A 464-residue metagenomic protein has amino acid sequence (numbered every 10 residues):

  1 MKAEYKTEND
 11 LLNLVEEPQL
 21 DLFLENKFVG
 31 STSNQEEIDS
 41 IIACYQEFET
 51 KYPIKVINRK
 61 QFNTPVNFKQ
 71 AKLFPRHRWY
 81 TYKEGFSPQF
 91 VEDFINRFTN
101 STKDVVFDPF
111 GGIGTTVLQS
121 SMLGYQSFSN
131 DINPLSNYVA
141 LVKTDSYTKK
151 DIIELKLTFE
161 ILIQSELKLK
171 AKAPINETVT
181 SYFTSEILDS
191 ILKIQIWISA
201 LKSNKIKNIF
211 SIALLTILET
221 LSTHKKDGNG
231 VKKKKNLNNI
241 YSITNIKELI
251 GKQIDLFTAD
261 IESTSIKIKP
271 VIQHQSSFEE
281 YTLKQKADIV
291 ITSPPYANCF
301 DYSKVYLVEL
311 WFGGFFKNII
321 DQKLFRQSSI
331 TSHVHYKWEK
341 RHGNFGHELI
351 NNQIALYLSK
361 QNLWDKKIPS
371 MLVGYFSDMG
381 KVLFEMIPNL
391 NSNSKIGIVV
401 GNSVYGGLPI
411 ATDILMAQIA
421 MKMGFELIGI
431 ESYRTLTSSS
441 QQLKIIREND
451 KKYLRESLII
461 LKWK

Functional and structural regions predicted by a protein language model:
M1-Q35, R97-S101, L118, M122-L123 (+2 more regions): Non-catalytic nucleic-acid substrate-recognition regions in nucleic-acid-modifying enzymes
K2-N100: S-adenosyl-L-methionine
S87, F94-S165, K252-T264, K269-Q285 (+5 more regions): Conserved S-adenosyl-L-methionine
S87-F90, S190, I194, Q253 (+2 more regions): Alpha-helical packing segments of well-folded alpha/beta enzyme cores
L188-T292, A297-L307: SAM-dependent nucleic-acid methyltransferase catalytic core
A297-E385: SAM-dependent methyltransferase catalytic-core segment centered on the flexible catalytic loop and adjoining short
S370-V373, S377-T412: Conserved, well-ordered alpha-helix/loop/beta-strand core segments that scaffold catalytic motifs
N391, I446-K464: Core SAM-dependent methyltransferase catalytic element
